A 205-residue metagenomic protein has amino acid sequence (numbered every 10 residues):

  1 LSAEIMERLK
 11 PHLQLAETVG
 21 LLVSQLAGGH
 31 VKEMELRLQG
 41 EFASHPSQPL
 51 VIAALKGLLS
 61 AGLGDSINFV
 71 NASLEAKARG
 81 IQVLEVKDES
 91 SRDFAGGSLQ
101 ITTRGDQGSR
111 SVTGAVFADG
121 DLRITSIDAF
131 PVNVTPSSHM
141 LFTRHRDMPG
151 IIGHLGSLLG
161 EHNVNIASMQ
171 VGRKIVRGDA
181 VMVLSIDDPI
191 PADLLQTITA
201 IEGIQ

Functional and structural regions predicted by a protein language model:
S2-Q205: A conserved regulatory-domain signal marking ACT and ACT-like small-molecule sensing domains and adjacent regulatory
